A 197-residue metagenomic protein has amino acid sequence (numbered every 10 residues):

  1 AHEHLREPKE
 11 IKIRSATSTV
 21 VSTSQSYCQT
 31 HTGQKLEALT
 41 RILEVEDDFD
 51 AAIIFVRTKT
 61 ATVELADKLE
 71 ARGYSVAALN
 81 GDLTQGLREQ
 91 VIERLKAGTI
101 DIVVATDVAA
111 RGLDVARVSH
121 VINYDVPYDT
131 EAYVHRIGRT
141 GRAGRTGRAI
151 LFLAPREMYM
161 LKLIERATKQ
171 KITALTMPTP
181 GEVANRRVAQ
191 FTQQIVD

Functional and structural regions predicted by a protein language model:
A1-D197: Conserved helicase RecA-like core
